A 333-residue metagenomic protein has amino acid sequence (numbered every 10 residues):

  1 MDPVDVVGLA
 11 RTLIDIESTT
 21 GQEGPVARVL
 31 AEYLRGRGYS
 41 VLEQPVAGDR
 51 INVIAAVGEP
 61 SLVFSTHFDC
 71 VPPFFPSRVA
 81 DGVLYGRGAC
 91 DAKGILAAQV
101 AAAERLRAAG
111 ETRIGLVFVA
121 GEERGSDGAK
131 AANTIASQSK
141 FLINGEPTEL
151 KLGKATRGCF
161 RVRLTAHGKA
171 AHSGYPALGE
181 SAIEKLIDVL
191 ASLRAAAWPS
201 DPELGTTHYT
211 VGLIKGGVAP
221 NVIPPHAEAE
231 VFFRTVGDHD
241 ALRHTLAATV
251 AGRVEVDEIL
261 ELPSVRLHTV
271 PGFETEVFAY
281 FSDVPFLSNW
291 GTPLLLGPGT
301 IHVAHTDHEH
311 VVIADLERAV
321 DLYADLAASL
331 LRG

Functional and structural regions predicted by a protein language model:
M1, S18, L42, G153-K154 (+1 more regions): Metal-dependent amide/peptide-bond hydrolase catalytic core, centered on the "pita-bread" metallohydrolase fold
M1-A89, E111, L295: Acidic/His- and Gly-rich active-site-bordering loop/insert found across diverse amide/peptide-bond hydrolases
G24-R28, L96, R243-H244: Short, surface-exposed alpha-helical segments at coil->helix boundaries
L62-F64, I143, K169: Residue-level marker for buried hydrophobic side chains located in beta-strands that build the well-ordered beta-sheet
F64, G82-G125, L164-A166, P176-A196 (+2 more regions): Alpha-helical metal-binding/catalytic segments enriched in His/Glu/Asp
A97-R161, D201-P202: Acidic/histidine-rich catalytic neighborhood of metal-dependent amide-processing enzymes
